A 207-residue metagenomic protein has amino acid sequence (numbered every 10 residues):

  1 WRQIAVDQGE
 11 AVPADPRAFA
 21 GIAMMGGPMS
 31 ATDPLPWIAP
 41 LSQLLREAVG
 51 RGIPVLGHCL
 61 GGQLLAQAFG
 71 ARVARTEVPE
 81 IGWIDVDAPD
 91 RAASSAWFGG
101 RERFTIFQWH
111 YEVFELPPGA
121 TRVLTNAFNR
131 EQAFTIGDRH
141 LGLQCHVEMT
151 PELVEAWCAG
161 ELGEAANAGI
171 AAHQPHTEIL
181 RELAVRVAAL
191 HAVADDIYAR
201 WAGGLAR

Functional and structural regions predicted by a protein language model:
W1-R51, N167-R207: N-terminal beta1-alpha1 cap of cysteine-dependent amidohydrolase-like domains
E10, A31, L64, E131 (+1 more regions): Flexible, glycine-rich phosphate/dinucleotide-binding loops and adjacent beta-alpha linkers at cofactor/substrate
M24-A92: Cysteine-nucleophile active-site neighborhood
F69-L153: Pocket-forming structural segment of enzyme catalytic cores
R139, Q144-L183: C-terminal helical/coil "lid" or tail adjacent to the Rossmann-like core of SAM-dependent
